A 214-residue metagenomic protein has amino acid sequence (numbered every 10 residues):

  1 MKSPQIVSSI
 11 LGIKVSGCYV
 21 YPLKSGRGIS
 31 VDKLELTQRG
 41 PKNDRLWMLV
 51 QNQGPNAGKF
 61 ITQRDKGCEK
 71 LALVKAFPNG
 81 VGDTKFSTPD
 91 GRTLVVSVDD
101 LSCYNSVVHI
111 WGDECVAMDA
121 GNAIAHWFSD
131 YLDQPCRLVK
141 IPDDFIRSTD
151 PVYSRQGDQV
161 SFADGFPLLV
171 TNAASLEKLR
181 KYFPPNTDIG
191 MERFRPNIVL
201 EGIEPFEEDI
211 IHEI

Functional and structural regions predicted by a protein language model:
K2-I211: Electropositive, beta-rich accessory/interaction domains or terminal extensions that provide binding surfaces
I214: Active-site and channel-lining beta-strand-loop segments that bind or position nucleotide-derived/phosphorylated
